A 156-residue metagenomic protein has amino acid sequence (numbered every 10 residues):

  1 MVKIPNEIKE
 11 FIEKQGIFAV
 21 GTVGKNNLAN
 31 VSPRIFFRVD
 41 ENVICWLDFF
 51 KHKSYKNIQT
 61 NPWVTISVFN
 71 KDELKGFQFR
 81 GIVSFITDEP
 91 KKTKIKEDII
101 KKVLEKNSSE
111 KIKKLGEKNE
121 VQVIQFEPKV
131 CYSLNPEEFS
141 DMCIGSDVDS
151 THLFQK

Functional and structural regions predicted by a protein language model:
M1-I17: Short, basic/aromatic recognition patches
E10-I12, F37-V39, G116-K118: Solvent-exposed alpha-helices and their adjacent loops that cap or buttress functional pockets in soluble metabolic
Q15-F49, I66, F77: Short beta-strand segments
F18, P62-V64, K75, F79 (+1 more regions): Generic beta-strand structural signal
T22, V68-N70, E127-V130: Short, structured patches in soluble enzyme cores that scaffold and shape functional sites
F37, H52-S54, F85, S140-D141: Short, surface-exposed beta-strand-loop junctions and turns on beta-sheet-rich folds
K53-K102: Short, structured beta-strand-loop surface elements
S84-K156: C-terminal edge-of-domain segments
